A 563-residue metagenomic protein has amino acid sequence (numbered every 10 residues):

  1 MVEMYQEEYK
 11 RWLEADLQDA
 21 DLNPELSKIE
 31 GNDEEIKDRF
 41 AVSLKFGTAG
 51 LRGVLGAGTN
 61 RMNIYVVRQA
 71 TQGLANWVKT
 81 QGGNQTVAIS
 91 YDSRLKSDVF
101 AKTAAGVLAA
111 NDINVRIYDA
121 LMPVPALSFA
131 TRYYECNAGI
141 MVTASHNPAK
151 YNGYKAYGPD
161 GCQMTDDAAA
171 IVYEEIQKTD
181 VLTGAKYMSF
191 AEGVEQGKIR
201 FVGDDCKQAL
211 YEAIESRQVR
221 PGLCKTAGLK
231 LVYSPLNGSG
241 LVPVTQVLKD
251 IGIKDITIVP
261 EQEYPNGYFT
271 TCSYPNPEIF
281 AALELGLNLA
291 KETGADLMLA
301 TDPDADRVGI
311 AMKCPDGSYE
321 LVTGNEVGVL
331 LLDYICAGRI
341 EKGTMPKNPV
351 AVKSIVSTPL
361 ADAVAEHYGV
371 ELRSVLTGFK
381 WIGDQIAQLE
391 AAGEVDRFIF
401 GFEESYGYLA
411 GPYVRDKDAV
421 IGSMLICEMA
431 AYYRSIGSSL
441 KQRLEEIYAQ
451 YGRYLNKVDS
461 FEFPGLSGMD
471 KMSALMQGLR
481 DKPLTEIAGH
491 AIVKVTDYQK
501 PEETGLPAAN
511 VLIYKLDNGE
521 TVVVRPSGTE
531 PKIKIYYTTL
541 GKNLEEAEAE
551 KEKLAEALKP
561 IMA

Functional and structural regions predicted by a protein language model:
M4-A104, N111, V194, I199-A227 (+1 more regions): An N-terminal, well-structured beta->alpha segment
E35-F40, L44, N152-L285, L289-A290: Gly/Ser/Thr-enriched, mixed-charge loops and adjacent short helices that form phosphate/oxyanion-binding elements
F40-N60, A144-S145, L231, P235-V247 (+4 more regions): Conserved phosphate/anionic-ligand binding catalytic regions in large, soluble enzymes, centered on
A88-Y151, K249-G309: N-terminal small/polar loop signature for handling phosphorylated ligands or for N-terminal nucleophile
D98-T103, S128-R132, K150-A156, Q177 (+8 more regions): Short acidic, glycine/serine/threonine-rich loops at helix termini
P159-C162, E174, D180, N288-K353 (+1 more regions): Replace "Mg2+/Mn2+-dependent" with "divalent metal-dependent
K291, A295-L297, S318, G338-R525 (+3 more regions): Phosphate-binding and adjacent anionic-ligand microenvironments
